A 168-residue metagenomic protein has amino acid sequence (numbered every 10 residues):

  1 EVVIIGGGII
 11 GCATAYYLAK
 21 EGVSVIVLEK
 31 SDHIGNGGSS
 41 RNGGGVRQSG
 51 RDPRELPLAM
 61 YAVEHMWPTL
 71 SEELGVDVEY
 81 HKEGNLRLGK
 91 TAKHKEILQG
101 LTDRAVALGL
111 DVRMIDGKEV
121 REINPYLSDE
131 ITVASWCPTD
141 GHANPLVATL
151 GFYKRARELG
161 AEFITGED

Functional and structural regions predicted by a protein language model:
E1-V27: N-terminal Rossmann-like FAD-binding beta1-loop-alpha1 element of flavoenzymes
C12, I34-G35: Catalytic P-loop NTPase motifs of RecA-like helicase/translocase cores
E21-V23, L108, R155, L159: Conserved dinucleotide-binding and phosphotransfer motif residues
G37-S39: Conserved catalytic-core motifs of eukaryotic protein kinase domains, centered on the activation segment
G43-I123: Dinucleotide-binding Rossmann-like beta1-alpha1 core, especially the glycine-rich loop that anchors the ADP
G117-E119, N124, E162-D168: A conserved short coil-to-beta-strand element within the FAD-binding core of flavoproteins
S135-D168: Helical element adjacent to the flavin cofactor pocket in flavoenzyme catalytic cores
